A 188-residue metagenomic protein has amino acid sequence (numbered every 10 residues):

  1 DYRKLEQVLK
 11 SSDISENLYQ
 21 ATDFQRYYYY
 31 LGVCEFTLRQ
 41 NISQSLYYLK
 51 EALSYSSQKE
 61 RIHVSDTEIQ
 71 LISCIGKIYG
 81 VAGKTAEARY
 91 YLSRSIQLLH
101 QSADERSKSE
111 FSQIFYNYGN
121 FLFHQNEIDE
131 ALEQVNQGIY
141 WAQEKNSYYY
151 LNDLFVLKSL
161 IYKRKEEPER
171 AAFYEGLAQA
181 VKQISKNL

Functional and structural regions predicted by a protein language model:
D1-S11, L38-S54, T85-I96, N126-N136 (+1 more regions): Helix-turn-helix repeat elements of alpha-solenoid scaffolds
E6-N17, K50-R61, S93-D104, V135-N146 (+1 more regions): Amphipathic alpha-helical segments of tetratricopeptide repeats
A21-F24, K59, H63-D66, R106-S109 (+1 more regions): Residue signature of alpha-solenoid helical repeat architecture, marking inter-repeat boundaries and helix-start
R26, Q70, E110-Q113, D153: Residue register of alpha-helical TPR repeats
L38-R39, I75, A82, Y118 (+4 more regions): Structural motif corresponding to the intra-repeat A-B loop/turn of tetratricopeptide repeats
L154-V156, L160-L188: C-terminal non-catalytic interaction modules
